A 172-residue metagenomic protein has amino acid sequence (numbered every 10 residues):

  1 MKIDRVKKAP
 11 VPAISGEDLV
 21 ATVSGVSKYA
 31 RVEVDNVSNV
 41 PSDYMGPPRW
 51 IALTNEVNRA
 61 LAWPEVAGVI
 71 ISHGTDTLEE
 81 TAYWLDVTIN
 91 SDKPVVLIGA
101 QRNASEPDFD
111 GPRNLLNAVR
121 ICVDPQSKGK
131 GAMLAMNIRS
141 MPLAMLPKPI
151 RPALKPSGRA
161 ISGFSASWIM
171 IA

Functional and structural regions predicted by a protein language model:
M1-A172: Active-site histidine-anchored catalytic micro-motif
